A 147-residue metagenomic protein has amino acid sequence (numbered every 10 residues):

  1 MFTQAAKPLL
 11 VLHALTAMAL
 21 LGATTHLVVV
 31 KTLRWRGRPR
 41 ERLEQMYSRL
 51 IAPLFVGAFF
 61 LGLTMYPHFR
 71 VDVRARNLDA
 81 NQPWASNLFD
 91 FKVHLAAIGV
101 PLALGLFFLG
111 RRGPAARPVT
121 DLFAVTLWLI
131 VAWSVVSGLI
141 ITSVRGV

Functional and structural regions predicted by a protein language model:
M1-V147: Polytopic transmembrane helical bundles with strong interfacial aromatic enrichment
